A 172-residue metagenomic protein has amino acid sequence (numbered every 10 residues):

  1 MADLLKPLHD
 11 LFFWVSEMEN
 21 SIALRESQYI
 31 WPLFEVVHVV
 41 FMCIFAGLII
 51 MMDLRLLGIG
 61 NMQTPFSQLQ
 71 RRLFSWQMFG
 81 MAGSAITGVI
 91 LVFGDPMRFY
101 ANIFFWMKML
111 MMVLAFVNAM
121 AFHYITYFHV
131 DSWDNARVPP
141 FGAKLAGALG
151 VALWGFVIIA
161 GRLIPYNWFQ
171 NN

Functional and structural regions predicted by a protein language model:
M1-N172: Polytopic transmembrane helical bundles with strong interfacial aromatic enrichment
